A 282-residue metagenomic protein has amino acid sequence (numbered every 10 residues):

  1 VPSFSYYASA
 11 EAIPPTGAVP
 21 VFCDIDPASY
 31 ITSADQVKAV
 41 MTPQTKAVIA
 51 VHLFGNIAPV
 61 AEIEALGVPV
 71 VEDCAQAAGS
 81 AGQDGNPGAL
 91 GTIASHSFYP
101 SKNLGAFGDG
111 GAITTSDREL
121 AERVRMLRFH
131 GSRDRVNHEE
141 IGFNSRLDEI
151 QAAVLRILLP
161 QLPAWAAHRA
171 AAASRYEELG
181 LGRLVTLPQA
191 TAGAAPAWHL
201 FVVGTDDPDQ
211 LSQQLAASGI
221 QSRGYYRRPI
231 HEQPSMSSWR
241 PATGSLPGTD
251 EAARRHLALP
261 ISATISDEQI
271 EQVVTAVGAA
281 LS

Functional and structural regions predicted by a protein language model:
V1-M41, A47: Conserved PLP-anchoring active-site segment centered on the Schiff-base-forming lysine
P2, P69, L259-P260: Short, proline-centered helix/strand-breaking motifs
E11-I13, N86, N103, I150: Hydrophobic/aromatic ligand-binding patch that stacks against planar heteroaromatic rings of cofactors or nucleotides
G17, D73, D117: Conserved G/P- and acidic residue-centered "switch" motifs that form tight phosphate/ATP-binding loops in soluble
V21, V70-V71, S95, T186-P188 (+1 more regions): Structural detector of well-ordered beta-strand residues that form the stable sheet scaffold of enzyme domains
A28-A106, A112-T114: Active-site phosphate-binding strand-loop segment of PLP-dependent enzymes
D35, A39, A47-V51, N56 (+2 more regions): PLP-dependent aminotransferase class I/II
